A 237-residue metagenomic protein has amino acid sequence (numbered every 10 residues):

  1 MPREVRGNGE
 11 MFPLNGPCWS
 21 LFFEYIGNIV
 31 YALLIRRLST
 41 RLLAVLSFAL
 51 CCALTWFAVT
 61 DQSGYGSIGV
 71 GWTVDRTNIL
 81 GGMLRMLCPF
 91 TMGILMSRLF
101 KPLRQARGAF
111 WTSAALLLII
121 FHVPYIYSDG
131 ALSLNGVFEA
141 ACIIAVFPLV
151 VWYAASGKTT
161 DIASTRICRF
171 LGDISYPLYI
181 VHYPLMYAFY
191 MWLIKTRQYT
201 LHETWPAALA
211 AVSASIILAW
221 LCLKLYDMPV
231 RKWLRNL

Functional and structural regions predicted by a protein language model:
M1-A58, L218, C222: Hydrophobic alpha-helical segments with transmembrane-like composition
M1-P2, A49-S63, A115-Y127: Aromatic-anchored segments of alpha-helical transmembrane domains
V5-N8, L34-L38, G69-I216, K232-L237: Alpha-helical transmembrane segments in multi-pass integral membrane proteins
F23, I174-P177, K224: Intrinsically disordered, low-complexity segments enriched in small/polar residues
E24, H182, D227: Acidic active-site catalytic centers that drive phospho-/nucleotidyl reactions and related ester hydrolyses
A58-D75, L218-K224, M228: Primarily interfacial, aromatic-capped hydrophobic alpha-helices that serve as membrane anchors
